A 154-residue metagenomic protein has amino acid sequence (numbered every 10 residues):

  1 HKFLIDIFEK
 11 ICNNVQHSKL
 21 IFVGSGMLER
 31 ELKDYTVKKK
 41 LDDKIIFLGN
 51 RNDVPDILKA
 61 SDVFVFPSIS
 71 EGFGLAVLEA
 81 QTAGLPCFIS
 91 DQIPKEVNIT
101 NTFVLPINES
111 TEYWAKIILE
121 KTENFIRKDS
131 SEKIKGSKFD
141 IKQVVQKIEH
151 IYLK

Functional and structural regions predicted by a protein language model:
H1-F47: A conserved nucleotide-sugar
N50, I69: Aromatic "clamp/platform" in nucleotide-sugar-dependent glycosyltransferases that forms part of the donor/acceptor
P55, F73-G74, L78-T82: Short alpha-helical segment that forms part of, or immediately flanks, the ligand-binding pocket in carbohydrate-active
S61: An anion/phosphate-binding loop that grips the pyrophosphate of nucleotide cofactors and donors
F64-V65: A short hydrophobic beta-strand element within the catalytic core of glycosyltransferases that build diverse glycans
V77, P86-S90: Short hydrophobic beta-strand element within catalytic cores of glycosyltransferases and related nucleotide-activated
E96-N124: Change "using UDP/GDP/dTDP sugars" to "using nucleotide sugars
F125-K154: A charged, aromatic-enriched C-terminal amphipathic alpha-helix characteristic of glycosyltransferases across folds
